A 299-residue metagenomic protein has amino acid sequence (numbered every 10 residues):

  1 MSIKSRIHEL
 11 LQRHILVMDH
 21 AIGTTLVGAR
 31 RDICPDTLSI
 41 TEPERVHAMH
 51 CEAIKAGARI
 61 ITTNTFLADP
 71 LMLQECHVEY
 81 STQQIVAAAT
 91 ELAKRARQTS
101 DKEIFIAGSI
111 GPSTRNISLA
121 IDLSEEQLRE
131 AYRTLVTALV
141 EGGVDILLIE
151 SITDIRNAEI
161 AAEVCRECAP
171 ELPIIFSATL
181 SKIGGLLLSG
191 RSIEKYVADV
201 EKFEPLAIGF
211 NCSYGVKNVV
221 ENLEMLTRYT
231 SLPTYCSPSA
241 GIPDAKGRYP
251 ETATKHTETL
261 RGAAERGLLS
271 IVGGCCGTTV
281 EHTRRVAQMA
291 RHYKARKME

Functional and structural regions predicted by a protein language model:
M1-E299: Domain-level signal for soluble alpha/beta catalytic cores
